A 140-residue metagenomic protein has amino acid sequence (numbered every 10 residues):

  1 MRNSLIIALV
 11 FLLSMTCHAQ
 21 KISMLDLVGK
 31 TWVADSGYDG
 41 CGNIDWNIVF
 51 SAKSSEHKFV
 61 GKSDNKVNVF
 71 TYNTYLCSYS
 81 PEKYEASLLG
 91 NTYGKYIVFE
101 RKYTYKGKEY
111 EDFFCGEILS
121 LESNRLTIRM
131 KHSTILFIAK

Functional and structural regions predicted by a protein language model:
M1-S4, Q20: Positively charged n-region of N-terminal signal peptides that target proteins for export
S4-M15: Sec-dependent N-terminal signal peptides
M15-I22, F137: Bacterial Sec-dependent signal peptides at the C-terminal "C-region" and cleavage site
A19-V33: N-terminal helix-cap/turn-to-beta initiation motif at the start of protein domains
G29-F59: Start-of-domain marker
G37-C41, K58-S123: Contiguous, well-ordered beta-strand patches that form the walls/edges of small beta-barrel/beta-sandwich domains
D45-A52, F70-N73, F137: Broad, structure-driven detector of short, well-ordered beta-strand segments within folded domains
G116-A139: Short, exposed beta-strand-loop hairpins at the edges of beta-sheets in extracellular/periplasmic proteins
